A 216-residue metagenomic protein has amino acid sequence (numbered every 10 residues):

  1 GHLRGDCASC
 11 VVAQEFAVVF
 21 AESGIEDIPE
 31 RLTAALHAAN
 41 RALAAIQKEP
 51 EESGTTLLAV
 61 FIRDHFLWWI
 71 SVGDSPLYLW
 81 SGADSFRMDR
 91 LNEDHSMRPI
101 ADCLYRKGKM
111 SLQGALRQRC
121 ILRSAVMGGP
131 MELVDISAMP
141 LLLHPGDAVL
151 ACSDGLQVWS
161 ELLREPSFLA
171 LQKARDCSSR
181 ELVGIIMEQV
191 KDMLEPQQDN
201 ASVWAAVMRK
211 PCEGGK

Functional and structural regions predicted by a protein language model:
G1-K216: PP2C/PPM-type serine/threonine phosphatase catalytic domain
